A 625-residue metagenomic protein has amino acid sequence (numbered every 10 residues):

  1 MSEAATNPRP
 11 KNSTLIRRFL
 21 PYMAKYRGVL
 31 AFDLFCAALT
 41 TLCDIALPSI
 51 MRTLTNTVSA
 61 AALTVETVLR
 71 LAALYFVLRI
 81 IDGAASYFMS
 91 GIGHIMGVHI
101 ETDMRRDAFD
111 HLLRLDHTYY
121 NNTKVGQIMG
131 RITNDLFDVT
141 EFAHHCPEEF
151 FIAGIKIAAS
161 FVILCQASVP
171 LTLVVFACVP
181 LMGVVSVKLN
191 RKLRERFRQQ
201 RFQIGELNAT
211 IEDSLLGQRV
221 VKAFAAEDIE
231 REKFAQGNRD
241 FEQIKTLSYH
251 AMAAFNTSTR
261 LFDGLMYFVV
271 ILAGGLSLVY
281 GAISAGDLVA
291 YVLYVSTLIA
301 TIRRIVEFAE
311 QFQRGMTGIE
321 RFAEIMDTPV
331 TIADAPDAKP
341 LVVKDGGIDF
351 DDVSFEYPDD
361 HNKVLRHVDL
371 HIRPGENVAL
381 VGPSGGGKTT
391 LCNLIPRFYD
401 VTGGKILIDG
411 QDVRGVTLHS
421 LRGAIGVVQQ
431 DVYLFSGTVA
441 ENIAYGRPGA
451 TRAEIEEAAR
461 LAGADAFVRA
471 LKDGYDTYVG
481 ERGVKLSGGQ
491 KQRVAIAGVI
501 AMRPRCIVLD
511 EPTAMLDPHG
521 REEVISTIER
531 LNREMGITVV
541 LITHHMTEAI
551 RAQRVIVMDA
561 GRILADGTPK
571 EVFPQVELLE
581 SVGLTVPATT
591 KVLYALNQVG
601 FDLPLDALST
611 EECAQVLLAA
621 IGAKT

Functional and structural regions predicted by a protein language model:
M1-D44, S59-L71, M89-G93, G97 (+9 more regions): Membrane-integrated ABC transporters
K25, V29-L42, Y75, E148-Q199 (+3 more regions): Transmembrane helices of ABC transporter permease
G28, H117-T118, N134-A143, P147 (+9 more regions): An intracellular "coupling" helix at the cytosolic face of ABC transporter transmembrane type-1 domains
L30-F88, C165-P170, F268, G281-A285: Transmembrane helix-loop-helix hairpins at lipid-water interfaces of multipass membrane proteins, especially the type-1
A60-A73, I163-A177, L247-E320, I325-M326: Helix-loop-helix
L78-G97, E148-I155, F176-Q200, F255 (+3 more regions): Alpha-helical transmembrane segments of multi-pass membrane proteins
L341-C506: ABC-type nucleotide-binding domain
